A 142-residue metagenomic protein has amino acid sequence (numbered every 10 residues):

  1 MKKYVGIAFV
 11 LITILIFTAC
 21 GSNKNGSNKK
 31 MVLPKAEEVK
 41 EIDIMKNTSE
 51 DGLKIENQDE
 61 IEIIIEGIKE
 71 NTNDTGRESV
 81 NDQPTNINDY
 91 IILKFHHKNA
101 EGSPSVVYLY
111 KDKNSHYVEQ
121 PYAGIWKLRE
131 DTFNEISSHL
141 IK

Functional and structural regions predicted by a protein language model:
M1-L11: Positively charged n-region of N-terminal signal peptides that target proteins for export
L15-A19: C-terminal motif of bacterial Sec signal peptides marking the signal peptidase cleavage site
G21-K24: Bacterial signal peptide processing site
G26-S49, G124, E130-K142: Secondary-structure "cap/kink" motif recognition
K40-R77: Post-signal-peptide N-terminal segment of Sec-exported extracytoplasmic proteins
K54-I61, N86, W126-R129: Solvent-exposed, acidic/flexible segments
D74-N114: Short, structured surface segments that line ligand/substrate-binding pockets
H97-K142: Short, well-ordered, aromatic-rich surface patches in folded extracellular/luminal domains
